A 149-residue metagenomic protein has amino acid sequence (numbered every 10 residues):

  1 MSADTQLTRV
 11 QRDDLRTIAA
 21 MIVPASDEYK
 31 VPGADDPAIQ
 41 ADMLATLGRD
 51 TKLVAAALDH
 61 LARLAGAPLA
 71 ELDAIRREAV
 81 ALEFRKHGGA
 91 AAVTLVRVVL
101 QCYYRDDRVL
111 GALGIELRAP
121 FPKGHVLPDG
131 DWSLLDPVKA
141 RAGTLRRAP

Functional and structural regions predicted by a protein language model:
M1-Q6, A19-D27: Charged, low-complexity, helix/coiled-coil-prone segments
M1-R12, G130: Ligand-binding pocket scaffold of soluble enzyme catalytic domains
D13-M21, E28-P149: Mature-region segments of soluble proteins
